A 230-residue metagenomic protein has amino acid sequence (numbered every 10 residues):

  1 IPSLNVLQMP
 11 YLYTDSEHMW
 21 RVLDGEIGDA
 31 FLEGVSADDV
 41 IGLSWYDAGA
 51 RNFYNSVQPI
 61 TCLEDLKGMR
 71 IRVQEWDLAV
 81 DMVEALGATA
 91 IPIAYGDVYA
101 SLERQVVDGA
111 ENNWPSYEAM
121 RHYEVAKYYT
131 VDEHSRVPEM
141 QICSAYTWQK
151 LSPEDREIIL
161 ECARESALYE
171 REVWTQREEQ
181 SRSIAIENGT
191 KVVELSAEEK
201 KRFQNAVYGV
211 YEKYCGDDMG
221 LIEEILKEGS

Functional and structural regions predicted by a protein language model:
I1-H18, I27, V35-S230: N-terminal secretory/targeting leader peptides
